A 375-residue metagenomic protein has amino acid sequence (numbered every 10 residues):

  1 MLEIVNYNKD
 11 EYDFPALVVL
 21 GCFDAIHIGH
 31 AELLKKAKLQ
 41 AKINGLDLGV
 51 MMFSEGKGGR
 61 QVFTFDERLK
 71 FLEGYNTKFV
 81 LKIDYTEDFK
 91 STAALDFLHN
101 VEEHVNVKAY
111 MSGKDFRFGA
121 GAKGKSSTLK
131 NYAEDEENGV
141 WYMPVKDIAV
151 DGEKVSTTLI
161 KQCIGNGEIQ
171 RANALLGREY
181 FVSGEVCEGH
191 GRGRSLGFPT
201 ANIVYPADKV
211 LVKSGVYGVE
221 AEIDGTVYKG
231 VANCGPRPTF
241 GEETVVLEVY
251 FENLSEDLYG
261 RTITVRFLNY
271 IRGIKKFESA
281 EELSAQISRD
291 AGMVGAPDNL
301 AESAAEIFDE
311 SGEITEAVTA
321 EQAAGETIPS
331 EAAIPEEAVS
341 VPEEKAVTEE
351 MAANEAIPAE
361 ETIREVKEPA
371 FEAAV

Functional and structural regions predicted by a protein language model:
L2-N8: Short acidic-hydrophobic, aromatic-tinged amphipathic segments that line or gate anion-handling sites
N8-D66: N-terminal catalytic cores of NTP/NDP-binding nucleotidyl/phosphoryl-transfer enzymes
H27, L72, Y110, A172 (+2 more regions): Residue-level signal for inorganic ion chemistry
S54-E137: N-terminal Rossmann-like or analogous alpha/beta NTP/dinucleotide-binding catalytic cores that position adenine
E134-N233, F308: Glycine-rich, Lys/Arg-enriched anion-binding loops that position phosphate/diphosphate groups for phosphoryl
G189-E310, E365-V375: Phosphate/ribose-recognition catalytic cores of enzymes acting on nucleotide-derived substrates
A305-E331: Long, compositionally biased low-complexity repeat segments characteristic of intrinsically disordered regions
E331-V375: Long, low-complexity, intrinsically disordered segments
